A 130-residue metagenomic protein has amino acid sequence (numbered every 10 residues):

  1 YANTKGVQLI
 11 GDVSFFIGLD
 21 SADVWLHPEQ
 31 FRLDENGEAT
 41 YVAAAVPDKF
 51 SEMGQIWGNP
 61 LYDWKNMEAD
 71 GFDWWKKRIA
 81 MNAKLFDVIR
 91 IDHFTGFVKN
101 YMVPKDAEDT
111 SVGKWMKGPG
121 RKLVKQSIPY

Functional and structural regions predicted by a protein language model:
Y1-T4, Q8: Active-site pocket-lining segments that scaffold enzyme catalytic pockets across diverse folds
L9-G11, I89: Hydrophobic faces of well-ordered beta-strands that scaffold small-molecule active sites in alpha/beta enzyme cores
I17-Y130: Alpha-amylase-like alpha-glycosidases and glucanotransferases acting on alpha-linked glucans and related
